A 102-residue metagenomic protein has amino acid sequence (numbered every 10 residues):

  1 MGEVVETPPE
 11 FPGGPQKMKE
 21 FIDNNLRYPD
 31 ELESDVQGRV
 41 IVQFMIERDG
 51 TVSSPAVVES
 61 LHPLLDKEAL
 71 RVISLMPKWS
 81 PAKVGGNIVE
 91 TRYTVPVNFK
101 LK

Functional and structural regions predicted by a protein language model:
M1-K102: Charge-biased low-complexity segments
